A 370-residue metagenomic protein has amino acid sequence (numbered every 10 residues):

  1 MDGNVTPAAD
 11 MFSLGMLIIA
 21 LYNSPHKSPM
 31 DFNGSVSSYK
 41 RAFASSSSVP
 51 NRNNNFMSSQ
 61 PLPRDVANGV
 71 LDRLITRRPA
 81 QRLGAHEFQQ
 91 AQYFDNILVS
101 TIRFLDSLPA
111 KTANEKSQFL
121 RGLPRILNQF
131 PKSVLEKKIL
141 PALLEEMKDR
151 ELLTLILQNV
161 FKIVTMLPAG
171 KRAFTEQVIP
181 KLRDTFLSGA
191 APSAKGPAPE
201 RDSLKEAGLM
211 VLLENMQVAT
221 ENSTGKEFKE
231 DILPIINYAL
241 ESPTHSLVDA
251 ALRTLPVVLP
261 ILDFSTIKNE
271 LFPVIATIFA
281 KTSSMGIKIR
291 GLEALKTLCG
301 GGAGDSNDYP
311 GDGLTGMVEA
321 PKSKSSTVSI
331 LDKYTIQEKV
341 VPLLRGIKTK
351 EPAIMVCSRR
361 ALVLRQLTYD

Functional and structural regions predicted by a protein language model:
D2-S59: Conserved C-lobe activation region of Hanks-type protein kinase-like domains
Q60-I75: Conserved C-terminal C-lobe helix
R77-S100: Terminal C-lobe "cap" of eukaryotic-type protein kinase domains
P79-G84, G122, P321-S325, I330-D370: Alpha-solenoid helical-repeat scaffold
I97-T101, K132-P141, K171-R183, G225-I236 (+3 more regions): Core helices of alpha-solenoid repeat scaffolds
I102-A110, L140-K148, P180-A191, K195-D202 (+5 more regions): HEAT/HEAT-like alpha-solenoid repeats
A113-L123, R150-I163, P192, D202-M216 (+3 more regions): HEAT-repeat alpha-solenoid elements in large eukaryotic scaffold proteins
L123-N128, N159-L167, T185, L212-E221 (+7 more regions): Hydrophobic residues within the alpha-helices of tandem HEAT/HEAT-like
